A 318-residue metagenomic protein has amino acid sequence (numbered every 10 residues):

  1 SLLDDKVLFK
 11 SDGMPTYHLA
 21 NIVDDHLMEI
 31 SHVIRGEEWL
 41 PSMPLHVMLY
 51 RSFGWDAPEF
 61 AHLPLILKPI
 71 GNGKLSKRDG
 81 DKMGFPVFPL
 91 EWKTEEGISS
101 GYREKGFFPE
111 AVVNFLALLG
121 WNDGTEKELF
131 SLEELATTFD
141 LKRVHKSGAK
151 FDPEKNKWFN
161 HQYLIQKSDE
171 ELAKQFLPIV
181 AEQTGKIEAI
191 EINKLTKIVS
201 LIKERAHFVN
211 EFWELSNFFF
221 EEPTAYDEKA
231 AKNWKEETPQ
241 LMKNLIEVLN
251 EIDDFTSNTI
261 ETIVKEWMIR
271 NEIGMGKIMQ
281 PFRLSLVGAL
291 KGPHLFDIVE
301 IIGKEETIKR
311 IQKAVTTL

Functional and structural regions predicted by a protein language model:
S1-K82, P86, I98, D123: Active-site cores that bind ATP or allylic diphosphates and position pyrophosphate for catalysis
G36, H145-A149, I165-E170, W234-E236 (+2 more regions): A short, ordered amphipathic alpha-helix with a cationic face
G36, Y102, M268, E272: Short, charged/polar micro-motifs that form catalytic or ligand-binding hotspots
L45, A111, L241: Charged catalytic carboxylate motif
M48-L49, E134, E266, D297: Generic structural signal for isolated residues within well-ordered alpha-helices
G54-A225, V287-L318: Catalytic adenosine-cofactor/nucleotide-binding cores of aminoacyl-tRNA synthetases and other
K229-I260, V264: Long, amphipathic alpha-helical coiled-coil segments characteristic of histidine-phosphotransfer scaffolds
T256-I301, E306: Helix-rich, typically C-terminal accessory recognition domains appended to large enzymatic cores
